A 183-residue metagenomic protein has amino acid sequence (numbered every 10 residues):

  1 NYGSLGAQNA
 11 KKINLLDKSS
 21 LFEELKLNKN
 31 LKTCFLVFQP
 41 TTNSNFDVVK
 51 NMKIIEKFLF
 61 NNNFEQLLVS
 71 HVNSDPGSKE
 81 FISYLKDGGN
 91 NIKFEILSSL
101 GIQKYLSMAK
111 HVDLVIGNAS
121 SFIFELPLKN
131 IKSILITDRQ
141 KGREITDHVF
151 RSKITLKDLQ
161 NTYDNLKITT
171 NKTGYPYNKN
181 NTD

Functional and structural regions predicted by a protein language model:
N1-D183: Nucleotide-activated sugar donor-binding and catalytic core shared by glycosyltransferases and related lipid-linked
